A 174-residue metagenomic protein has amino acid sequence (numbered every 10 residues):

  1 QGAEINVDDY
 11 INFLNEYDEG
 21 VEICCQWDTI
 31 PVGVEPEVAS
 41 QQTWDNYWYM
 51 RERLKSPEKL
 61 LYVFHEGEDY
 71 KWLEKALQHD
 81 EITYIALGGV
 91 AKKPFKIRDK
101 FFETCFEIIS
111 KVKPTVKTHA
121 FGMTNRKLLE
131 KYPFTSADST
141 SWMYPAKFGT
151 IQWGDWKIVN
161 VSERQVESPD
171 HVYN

Functional and structural regions predicted by a protein language model:
Q1-W48, E52-K55, P133: Non-catalytic, usually N-terminal nucleic-acid engagement modules in DNA/RNA processing proteins
I11-L14, W44-E52, L73-L77, F102-S110 (+1 more regions): Short amphipathic alpha-helical segments and helix-helix/interface helices
D28-V38, K59-N125, S141-E167: Glycine/Thr-rich beta-alpha phosphate-binding loop at enzyme active sites
T124-P133: Acidic, divalent-metal-coordinating active-site segment for phosphoryl/phosphodiester hydrolysis, typified by short
P133-F134, Q152: Short, glycine/charged-enriched secondary-structure capping and boundary segments
